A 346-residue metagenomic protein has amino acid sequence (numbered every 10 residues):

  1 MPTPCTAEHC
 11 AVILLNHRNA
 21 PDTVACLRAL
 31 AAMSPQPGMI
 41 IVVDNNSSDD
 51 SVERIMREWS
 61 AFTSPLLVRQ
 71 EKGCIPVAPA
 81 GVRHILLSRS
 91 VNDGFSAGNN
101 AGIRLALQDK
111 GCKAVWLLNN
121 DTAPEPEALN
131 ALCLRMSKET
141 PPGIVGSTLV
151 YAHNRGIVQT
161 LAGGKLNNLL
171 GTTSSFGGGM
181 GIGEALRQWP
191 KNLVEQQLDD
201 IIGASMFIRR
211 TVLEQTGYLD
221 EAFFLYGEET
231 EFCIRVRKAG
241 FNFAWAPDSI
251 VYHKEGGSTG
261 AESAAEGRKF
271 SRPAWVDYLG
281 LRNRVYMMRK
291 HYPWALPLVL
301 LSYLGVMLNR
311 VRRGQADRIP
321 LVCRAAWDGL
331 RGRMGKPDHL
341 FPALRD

Functional and structural regions predicted by a protein language model:
M1-A32, V77: N-proximal low-complexity "stem/linker" segments adjacent to membrane-targeting elements
R28-P37, E58-A61: Short, acidic, metal-binding catalytic loop of nucleotide-sugar glycosyltransferases
G81, S88-D109: Glycine-rich, basic loop-to-helix element that forms the pyrophosphate-binding segment of sugar-nucleotide handling
G111-A123: Short beta-strand-to-loop acidic/aromatic patch adjacent to the donor-nucleotide binding site
T122-L169: Conserved donor NDP-sugar-binding/catalytic core segment of glycosyltransferases
K165-L198: Short, flexible, basic/aromatic active-site loop/helix in glycosyltransferases
D199-Y218, A222-Y252: A short, conserved alpha-helix in the catalytic core of glycosyltransferases
R289-D346: Non-catalytic, C-terminal membrane-associated alpha-helical segments of glycosyltransferases
